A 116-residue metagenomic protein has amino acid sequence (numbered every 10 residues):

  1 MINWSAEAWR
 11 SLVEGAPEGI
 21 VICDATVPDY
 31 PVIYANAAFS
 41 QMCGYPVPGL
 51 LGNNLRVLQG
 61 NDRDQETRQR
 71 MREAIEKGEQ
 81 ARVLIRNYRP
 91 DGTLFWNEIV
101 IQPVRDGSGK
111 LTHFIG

Functional and structural regions predicted by a protein language model:
M1-D29, T112-I115: PAS-family sensory modules
G15-G19, D64-R68, A74-R86, N97: PAS/PAS-like sensory domains
A25-T26, E73-E76, R86-D91, R105-G107: PAS-family sensory domains
P31-I33: Amphipathic coiled-coil signal-relay and dimerization helices
N36-F39: N-terminal capping loop/helix in small sensory signaling domains highlighted by a polar->aromatic N-x2-3-F motif
M42-P46, L51-R56, N61-R63, Q69-M71 (+1 more regions): PAS-family sensory domain signature
I99-F114: Short loop/turn elements at sensory-signaling interfaces that couple input to output
